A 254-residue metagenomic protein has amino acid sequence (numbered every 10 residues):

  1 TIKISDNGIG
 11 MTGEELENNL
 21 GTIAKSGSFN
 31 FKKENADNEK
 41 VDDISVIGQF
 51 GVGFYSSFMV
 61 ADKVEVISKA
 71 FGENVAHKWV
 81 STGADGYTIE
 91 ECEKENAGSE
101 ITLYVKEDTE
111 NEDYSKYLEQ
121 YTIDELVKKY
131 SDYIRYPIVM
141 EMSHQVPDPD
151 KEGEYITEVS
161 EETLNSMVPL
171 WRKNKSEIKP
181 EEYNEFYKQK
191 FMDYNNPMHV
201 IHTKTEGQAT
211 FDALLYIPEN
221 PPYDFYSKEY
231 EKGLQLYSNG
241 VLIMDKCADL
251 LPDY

Functional and structural regions predicted by a protein language model:
T1-Y117, E125: GHKL (Bergerat-fold) ATPase N-terminal catalytic module, capturing the glycine-rich phosphate-binding loop and acidic
V46, I67-G86, K106-Y254: GHKL/Bergerat-fold ATPase module in large chromosome/replication-associated machines
